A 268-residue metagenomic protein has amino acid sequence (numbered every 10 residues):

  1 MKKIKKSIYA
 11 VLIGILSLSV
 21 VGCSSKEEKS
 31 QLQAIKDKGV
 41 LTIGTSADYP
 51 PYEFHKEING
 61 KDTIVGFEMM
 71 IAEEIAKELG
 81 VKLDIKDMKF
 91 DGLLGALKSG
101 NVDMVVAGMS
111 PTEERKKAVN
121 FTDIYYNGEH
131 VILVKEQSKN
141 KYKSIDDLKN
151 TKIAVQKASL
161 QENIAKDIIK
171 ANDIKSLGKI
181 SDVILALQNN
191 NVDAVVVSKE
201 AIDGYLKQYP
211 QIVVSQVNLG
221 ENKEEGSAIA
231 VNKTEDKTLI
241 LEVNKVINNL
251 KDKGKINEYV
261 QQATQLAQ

Functional and structural regions predicted by a protein language model:
S19-G22: C-terminal motif of bacterial Sec signal peptides marking the signal peptidase cleavage site
S25-S30, L160-I174, V213-N218, T238 (+1 more regions): Ligand-binding clefts/hinges and TM-proximal coupling segments of bilobed small-molecule sensing domains
E28-G108: Extracytoplasmic small-molecule ligand-binding "clamshell" domains of the periplasmic binding protein/Venus flytrap
A34, K135-K152: Flexible hinge/capping segments at coil-to-helix
G39-T45, I145-A158: Short loop->beta-strand "edge-of-pocket" segments that line small-molecule binding or catalytic clefts across diverse
E74-E78, K86-D87, D91-M104, A118-N120 (+3 more regions): Short helices/loops that flank or line small-molecule/ion binding pockets
G92, M109-K117, I164-D167, Q188-N189 (+1 more regions): A ligand-binding cleft/hinge motif common to bilobed small-molecule-binding domains
V131-K139, E224-N244: A bilobed periplasmic-binding-protein/Venus flytrap-type ligand-binding module shared by bacterial periplasmic
